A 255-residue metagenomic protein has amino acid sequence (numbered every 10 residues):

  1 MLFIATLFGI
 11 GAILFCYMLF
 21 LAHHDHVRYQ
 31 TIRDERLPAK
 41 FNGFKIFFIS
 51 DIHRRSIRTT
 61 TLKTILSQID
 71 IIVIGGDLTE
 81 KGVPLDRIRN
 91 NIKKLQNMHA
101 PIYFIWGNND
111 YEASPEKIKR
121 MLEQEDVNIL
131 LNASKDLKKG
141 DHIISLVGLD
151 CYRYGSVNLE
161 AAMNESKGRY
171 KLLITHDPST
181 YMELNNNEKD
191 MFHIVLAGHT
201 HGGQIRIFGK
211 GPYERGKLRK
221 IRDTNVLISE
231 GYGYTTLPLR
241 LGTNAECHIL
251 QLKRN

Functional and structural regions predicted by a protein language model:
M1-F41: N-terminal membrane-anchoring alpha-helices
D25, D34-F47, V127, K135-V147 (+3 more regions): Beta-strand-turn-beta hairpins that frame and shape the catalytic cleft of phosphate-ester-processing enzymes
F44-L130, K135-D136: Membrane-embedded segments
H53, T79, N109-D110, S134-K135 (+4 more regions): Catalytic metal-binding/acid-base residues of hydrolase active sites
L66-S67, K93-H99, M163-K167, N186-D190 (+1 more regions): Short, conserved loop/helix-junction motifs that constitute active-site signature segments in enzyme catalytic cores
D70-I71, Y103, V127-N128, I144 (+2 more regions): Short, Asp-centered acidic motifs that coordinate Mg2+ and/or phosphate in catalytic or ligand-binding sites
R120, Q124-V127, K139-T175, S179-E183 (+2 more regions): Binuclear metal-dependent hydrolase catalytic cores centered on His/Asp/Glu-rich metal-binding motifs
P178-N255: Conserved beta-sheet core of the metallophosphoesterase superfamily
